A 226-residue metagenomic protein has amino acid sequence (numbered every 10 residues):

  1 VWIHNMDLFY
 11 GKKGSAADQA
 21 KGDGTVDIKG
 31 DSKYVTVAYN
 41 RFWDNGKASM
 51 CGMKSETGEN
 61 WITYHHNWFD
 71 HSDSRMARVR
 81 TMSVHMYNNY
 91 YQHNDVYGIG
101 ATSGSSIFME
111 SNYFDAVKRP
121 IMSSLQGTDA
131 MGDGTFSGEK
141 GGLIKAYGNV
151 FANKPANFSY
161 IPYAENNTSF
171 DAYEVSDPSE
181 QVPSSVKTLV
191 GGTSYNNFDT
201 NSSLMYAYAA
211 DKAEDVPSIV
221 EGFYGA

Functional and structural regions predicted by a protein language model:
V1-G14, G24-T25, D31-M53, G58-R75 (+3 more regions): Right-handed parallel beta-helix
I28-K29, A101: Small/polar loops that bind or transfer phosphate-bearing groups
T81, A101-S103, L125: Active-site proximal loops enriched in glycine and acidic residues that flank catalytic Cys/His/Asp and coordinate
F114-A226: Long, contiguous C-terminal flanking segments immediately downstream of a protein's structured core
